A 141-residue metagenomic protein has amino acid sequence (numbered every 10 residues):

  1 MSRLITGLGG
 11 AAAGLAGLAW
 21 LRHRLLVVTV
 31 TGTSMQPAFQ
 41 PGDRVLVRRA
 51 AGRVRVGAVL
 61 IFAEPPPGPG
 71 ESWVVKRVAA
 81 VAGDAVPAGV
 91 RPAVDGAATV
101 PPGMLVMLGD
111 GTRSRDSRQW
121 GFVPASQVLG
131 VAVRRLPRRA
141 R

Functional and structural regions predicted by a protein language model:
M1-R141: Extended hydrophobic leader/signal-anchor segments used for secretion and membrane insertion
